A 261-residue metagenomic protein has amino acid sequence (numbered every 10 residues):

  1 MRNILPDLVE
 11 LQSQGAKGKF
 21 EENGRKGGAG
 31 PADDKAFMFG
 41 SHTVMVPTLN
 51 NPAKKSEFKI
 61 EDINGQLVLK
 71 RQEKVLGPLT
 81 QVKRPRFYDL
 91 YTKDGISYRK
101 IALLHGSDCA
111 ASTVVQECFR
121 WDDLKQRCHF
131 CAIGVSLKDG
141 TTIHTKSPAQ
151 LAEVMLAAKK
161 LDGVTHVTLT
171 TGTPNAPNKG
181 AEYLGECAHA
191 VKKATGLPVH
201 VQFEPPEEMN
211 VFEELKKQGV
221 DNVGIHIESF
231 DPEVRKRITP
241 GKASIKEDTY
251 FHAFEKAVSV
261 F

Functional and structural regions predicted by a protein language model:
M1-K59: Short Lys/Arg-enriched alpha/beta "domain-start" segment
N3, N23, N50-N51, N64 (+3 more regions): Detector for Asparagine
F20, Y88-Y91, Y98, Y183 (+1 more regions): Sequence-level detector for tyrosine residue identity
A29, M38, E61, A102-L104 (+2 more regions): A generic structural signal for short, solvent-exposed coil/turn residues that cap or connect secondary-structure
T43, T48-H129, I133-H144: N-terminal [4Fe-4S]-dependent radical SAM core
S112, V154-M155: Short, well-ordered amphipathic alpha-helices
A132-L151, A158-K216, V220-A257: Core AdoMet radical
V260-F261: Glycine-rich phosphate/ribose-binding loops and adjacent secondary-structure elements that form binding surfaces
